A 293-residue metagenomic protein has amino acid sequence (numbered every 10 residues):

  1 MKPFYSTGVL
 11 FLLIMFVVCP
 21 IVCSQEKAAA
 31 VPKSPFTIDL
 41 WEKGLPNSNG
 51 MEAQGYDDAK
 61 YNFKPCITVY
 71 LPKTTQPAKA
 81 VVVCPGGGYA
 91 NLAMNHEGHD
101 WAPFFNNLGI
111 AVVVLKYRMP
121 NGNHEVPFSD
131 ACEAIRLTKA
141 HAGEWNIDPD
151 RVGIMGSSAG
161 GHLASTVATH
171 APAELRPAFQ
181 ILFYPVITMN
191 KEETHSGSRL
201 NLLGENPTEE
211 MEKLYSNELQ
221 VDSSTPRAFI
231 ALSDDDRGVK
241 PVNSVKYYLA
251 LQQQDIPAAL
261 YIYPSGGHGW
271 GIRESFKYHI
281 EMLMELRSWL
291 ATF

Functional and structural regions predicted by a protein language model:
E26-T75: N-terminal cap/lid segment of alpha/beta-hydrolase-fold proteins
P65, E205-Q220, T225-P226: Active-site nucleophile elbow and catalytic-triad environment of alpha/beta-hydrolase enzymes
A78-G86: Short beta-strand element of the alpha/beta-hydrolase
A93-A102, V113-P149, R273-E281: Catalytic nucleophile-loop/oxyanion-hole region of alpha/beta-hydrolase and closely related hydrolase-like folds
E133-S198, E212-K213: Primarily recognizes the serine-hydrolase "nucleophile elbow" in alpha/beta-hydrolase and SGNH/GDSL folds
S224, F229-L232, D236: Short beta-strand/loop motif that positions the catalytic acidic residue of the alpha/beta-hydrolase fold
R237-N243: Conserved alpha/beta-hydrolase "acid-adjacent" motif
V245-F293: C-terminal catalytic histidine-bearing segment of alpha/beta-hydrolase fold enzymes
